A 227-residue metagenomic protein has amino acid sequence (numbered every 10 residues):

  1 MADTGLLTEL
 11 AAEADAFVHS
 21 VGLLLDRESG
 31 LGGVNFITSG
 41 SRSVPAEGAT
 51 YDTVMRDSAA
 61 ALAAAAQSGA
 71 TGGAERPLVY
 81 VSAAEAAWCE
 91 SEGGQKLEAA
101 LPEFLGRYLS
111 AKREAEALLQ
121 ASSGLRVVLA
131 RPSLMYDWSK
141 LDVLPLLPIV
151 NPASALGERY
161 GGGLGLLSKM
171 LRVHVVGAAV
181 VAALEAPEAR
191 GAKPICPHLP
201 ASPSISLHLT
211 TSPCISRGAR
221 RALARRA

Functional and structural regions predicted by a protein language model:
M1-G72: NAD(P)H-binding glycine-rich loop region in Rossmannoid oxidoreductase-like domains and their noncatalytic homologs
G22-L23, S82-E85: Short, small-residue-rich loop/turn micro-motifs
R76, E85-L199, R217-R220, A224-A227: Oxidoreductase cofactor-interface core, primarily capturing Rossmann-like NAD(P)-dependent enzymes
S202-S206, S212, S216: Intrinsic disorder
